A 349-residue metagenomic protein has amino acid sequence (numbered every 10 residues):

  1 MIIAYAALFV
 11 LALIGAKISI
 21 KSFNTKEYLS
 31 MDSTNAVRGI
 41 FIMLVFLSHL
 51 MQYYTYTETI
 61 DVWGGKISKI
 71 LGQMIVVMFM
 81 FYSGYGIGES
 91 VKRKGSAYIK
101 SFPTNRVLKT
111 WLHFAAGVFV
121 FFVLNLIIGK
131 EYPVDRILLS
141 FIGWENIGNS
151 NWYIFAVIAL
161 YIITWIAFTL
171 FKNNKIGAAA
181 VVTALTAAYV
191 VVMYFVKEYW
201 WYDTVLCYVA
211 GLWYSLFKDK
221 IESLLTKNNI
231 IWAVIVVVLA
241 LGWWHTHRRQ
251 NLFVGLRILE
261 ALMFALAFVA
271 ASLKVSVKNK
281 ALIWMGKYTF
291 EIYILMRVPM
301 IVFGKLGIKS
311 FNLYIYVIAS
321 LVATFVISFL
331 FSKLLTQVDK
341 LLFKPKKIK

Functional and structural regions predicted by a protein language model:
M1-T186, S276, K309-K349: Membrane-cytosol interface segments of multi-pass membrane proteins, especially ER/Golgi lipid-handling enzymes
I2-Y5, T25-K26, Y189-E291, L295-S320: Alpha-helical transmembrane segments and terminal signal-anchor/GPI-anchor hydrophobic tails, characterized by long
